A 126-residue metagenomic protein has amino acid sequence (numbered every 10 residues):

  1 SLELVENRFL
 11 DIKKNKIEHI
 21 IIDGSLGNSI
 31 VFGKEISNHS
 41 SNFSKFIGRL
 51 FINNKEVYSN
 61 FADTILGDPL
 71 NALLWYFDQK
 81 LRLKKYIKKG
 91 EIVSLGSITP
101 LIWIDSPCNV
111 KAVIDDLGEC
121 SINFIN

Functional and structural regions predicted by a protein language model:
S1-G67, L73-L74, D105-N109, L117-N126: Catalytic-core "active-site belt" of small-molecule-metabolizing enzymes, emphasizing His/Asp/Glu-rich regions
P69-D105: A conserved acidic, glycine/proline-rich C-terminal tail/linker
